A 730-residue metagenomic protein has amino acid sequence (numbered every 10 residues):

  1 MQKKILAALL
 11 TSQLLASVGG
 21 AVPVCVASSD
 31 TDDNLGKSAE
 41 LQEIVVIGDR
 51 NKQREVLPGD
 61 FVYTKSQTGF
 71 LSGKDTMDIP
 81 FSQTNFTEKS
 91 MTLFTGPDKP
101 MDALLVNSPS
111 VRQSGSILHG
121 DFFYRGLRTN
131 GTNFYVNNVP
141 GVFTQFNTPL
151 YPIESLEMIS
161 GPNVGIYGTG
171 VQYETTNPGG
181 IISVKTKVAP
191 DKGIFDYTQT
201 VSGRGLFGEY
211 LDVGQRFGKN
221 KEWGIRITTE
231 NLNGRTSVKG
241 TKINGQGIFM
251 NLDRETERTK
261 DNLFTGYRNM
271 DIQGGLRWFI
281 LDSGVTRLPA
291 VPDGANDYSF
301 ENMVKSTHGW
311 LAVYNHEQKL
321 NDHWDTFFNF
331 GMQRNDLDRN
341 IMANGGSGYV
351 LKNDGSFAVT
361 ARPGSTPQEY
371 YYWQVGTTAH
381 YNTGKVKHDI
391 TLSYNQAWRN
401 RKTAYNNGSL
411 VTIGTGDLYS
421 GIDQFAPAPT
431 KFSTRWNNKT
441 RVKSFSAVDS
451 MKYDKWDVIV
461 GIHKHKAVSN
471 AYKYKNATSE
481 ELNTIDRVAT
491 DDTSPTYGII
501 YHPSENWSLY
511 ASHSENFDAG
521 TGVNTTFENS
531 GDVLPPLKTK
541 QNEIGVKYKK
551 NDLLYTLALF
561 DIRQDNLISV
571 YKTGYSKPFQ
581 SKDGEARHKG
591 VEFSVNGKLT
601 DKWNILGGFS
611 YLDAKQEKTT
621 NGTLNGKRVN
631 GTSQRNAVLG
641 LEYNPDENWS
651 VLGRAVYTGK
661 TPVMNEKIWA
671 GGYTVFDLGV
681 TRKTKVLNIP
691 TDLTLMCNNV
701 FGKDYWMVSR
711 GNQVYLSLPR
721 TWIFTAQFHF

Functional and structural regions predicted by a protein language model:
E40-K192, I544, G711: Acidic, small-polar-rich N-terminal luminal/periplasmic segments of exported/outer-membrane proteins
P190-I194, K221-I225, R258-L263, H323-T326 (+7 more regions): Repeated loop/turn-to-beta-strand initiation elements of outer-membrane beta-barrel proteins
I194-F279, N302-K319: Transmembrane beta-barrel wall of Gram-negative outer-membrane proteins
D271-S283, W398-T403, V468, K473 (+6 more regions): Surface-exposed extracellular loop regions of Gram-negative outer-membrane beta-barrel proteins, predominantly
E317-K319, D325-G331, N335-A343, L509-Y510 (+2 more regions): Membrane-embedded beta-barrel scaffold of Gram-negative outer-membrane proteins
T366, I390, Y497-I500, A511 (+2 more regions): Conserved C-terminal beta-signal and adjacent last beta-strands/turns of outer-membrane beta-barrel proteins
Q368-Y370, H380-N400, W436-Q564, H588 (+3 more regions): Structural signature of Gram-negative outer-membrane beta-barrels, strongest in the C-terminal barrel of TonB-dependent
K455, D561-R563, S581-N665, F701-D704 (+1 more regions): Gram-negative outer-membrane beta-barrel transporters
